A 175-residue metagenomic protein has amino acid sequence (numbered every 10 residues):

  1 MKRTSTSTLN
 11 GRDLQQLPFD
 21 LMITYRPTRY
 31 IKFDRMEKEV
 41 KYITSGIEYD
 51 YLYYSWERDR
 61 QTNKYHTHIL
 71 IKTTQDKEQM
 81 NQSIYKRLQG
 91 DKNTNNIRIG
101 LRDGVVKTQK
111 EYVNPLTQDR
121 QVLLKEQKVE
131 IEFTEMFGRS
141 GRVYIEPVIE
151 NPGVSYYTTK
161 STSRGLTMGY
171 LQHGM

Functional and structural regions predicted by a protein language model:
M1-F33, Q75-M175: Catalytic "initiation/cleavage/transfer" segments centered on a nucleophilic residue and adjacent nucleic-acid-engaging
S5-L9, I47-R58: Short amphipathic beta-strand starts and helix->beta connectors
L17-L21, D50, N63-T67: Residues at beta-strand starts and edge strands
F33-D50: A short, contiguous, amphipathic alpha-helix enriched in charged residues
Y53-Q79: Histidine-centered divalent-metal-coordination microenvironment in nucleic-acid enzymes
